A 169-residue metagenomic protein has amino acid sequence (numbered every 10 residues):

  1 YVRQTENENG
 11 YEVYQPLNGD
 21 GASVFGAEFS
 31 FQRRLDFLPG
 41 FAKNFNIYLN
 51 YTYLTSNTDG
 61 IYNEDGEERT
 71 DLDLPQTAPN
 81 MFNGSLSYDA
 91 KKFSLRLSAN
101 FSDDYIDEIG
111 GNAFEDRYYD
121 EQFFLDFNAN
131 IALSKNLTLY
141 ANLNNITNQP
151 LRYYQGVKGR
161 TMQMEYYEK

Functional and structural regions predicted by a protein language model:
Y1-T5, N57-N63, I109-G111, L151-K158: Outer-membrane beta-barrel and related beta-rich outer-membrane complex signature in Gram-negative bacteria
N7-Y105, T147: Gram-negative outer-membrane beta-barrel transporters
E12-G19, D65-L72, G111-D116, D126 (+1 more regions): Extracellular loop and loop/strand-boundary signature of outer-membrane beta-barrel proteins
F45, F101-I109, N130-K169: C-terminal beta-signal and adjacent terminal beta-strands/loops of Gram-negative outer-membrane beta-barrel proteins
D89-A90, Y119, L133: Structural motif
K92, Q122-F124, N136: Active-site lining segments that contact anionic ligands and/or coordinate catalytic metals
Y118-D126, N130: Short amphipathic alpha-helix initiation/capping segments at coil-to-helix junctions
